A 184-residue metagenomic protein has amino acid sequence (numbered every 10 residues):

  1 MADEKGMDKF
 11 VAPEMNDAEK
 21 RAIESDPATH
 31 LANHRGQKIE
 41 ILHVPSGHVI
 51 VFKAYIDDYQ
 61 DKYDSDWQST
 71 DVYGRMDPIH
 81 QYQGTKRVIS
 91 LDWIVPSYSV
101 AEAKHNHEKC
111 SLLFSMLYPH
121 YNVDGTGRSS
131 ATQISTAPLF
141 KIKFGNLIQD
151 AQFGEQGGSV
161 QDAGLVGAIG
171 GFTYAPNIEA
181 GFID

Functional and structural regions predicted by a protein language model:
M1-D184: Compositionally biased, intrinsically disordered low-complexity segments enriched in polar/Pro/Gly and often Gln
